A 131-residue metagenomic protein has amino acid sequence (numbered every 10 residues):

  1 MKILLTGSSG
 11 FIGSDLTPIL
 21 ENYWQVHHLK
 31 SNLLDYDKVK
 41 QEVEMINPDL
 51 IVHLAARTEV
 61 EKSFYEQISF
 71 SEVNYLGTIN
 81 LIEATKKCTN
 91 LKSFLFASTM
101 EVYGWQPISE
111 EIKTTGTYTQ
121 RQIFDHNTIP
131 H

Functional and structural regions predicted by a protein language model:
M1-H131: N-terminal Rossmann-like NAD(P)+-binding domain of SDR-like oxidoreductases, especially those catalyzing
